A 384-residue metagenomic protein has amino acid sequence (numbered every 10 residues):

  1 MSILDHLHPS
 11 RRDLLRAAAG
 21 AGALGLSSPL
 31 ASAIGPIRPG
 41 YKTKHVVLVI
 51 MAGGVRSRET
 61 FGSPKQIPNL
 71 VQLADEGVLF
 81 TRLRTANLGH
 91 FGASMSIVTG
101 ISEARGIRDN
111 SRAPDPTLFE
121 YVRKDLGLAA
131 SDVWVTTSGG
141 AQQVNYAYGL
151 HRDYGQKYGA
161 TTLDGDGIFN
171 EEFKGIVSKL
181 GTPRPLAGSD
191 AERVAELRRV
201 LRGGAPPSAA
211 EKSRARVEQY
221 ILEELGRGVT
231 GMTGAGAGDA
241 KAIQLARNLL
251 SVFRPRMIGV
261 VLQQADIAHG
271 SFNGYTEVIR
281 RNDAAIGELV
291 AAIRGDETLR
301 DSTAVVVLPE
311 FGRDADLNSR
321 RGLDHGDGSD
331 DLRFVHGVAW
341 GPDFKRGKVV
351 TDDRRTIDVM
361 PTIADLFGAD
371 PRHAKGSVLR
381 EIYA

Functional and structural regions predicted by a protein language model:
M1-S10: N-terminal secretory signal peptides
P9-S27: N-terminal export leaders
G25-G77: Active-site-proximal N-terminal segment of extracellular/periplasmic enzymes that hydrolyze or transfer
L48, N69, D283-L323, I363: Metal-dependent active-site segment of extracytoplasmic phospho-/sulfohydrolases and closely related
S57, E223-T230, I243-E288, A292: Active-site His/acidic residue clusters
E59-A93, I101, D132-W134, G347-V350: Short, structured active-site-proximal loop/turn typified by the sulfatase FGly-forming signature C/S-X-P-X-R
A93-G100, G326-F367: Substrate-binding rim/cap in mid-to-C-terminal beta-strand-loop elements of soluble/periplasmic
F119-L126, D352-E381: Non-catalytic, well-ordered alpha-helical segments in soluble enzyme domains
